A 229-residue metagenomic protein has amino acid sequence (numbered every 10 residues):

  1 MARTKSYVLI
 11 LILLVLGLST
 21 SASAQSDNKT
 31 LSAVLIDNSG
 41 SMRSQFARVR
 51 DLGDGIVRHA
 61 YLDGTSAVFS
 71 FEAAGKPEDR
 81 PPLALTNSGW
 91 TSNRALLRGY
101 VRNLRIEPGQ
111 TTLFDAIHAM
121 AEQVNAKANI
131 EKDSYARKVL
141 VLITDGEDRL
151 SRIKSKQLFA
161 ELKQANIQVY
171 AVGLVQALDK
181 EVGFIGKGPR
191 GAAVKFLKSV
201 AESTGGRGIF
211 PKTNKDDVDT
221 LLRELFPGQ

Functional and structural regions predicted by a protein language model:
M1-L9: Bacterial N-terminal signal peptides that target proteins for export
V8-S19: Bacterial N-terminal signal peptides
D27-N87, A116-A121, V139-I143: Von Willebrand factor
L35-F46, G55-I56, L83-S88, Y100-Q110 (+3 more regions): Second-shell loop/turn segments in exported
R58-L62, E72-D115, A165, S203: Short, charged loop segments at secondary-structure junctions
G89, A95-K138, R149, A171-E181 (+2 more regions): Von Willebrand factor
G146-S199, S203: VWA/integrin I-like adhesion module and closely mimicked acidic/polar interface patches used
E202, I209-Q229: C-terminal "exit" segments of structured domains
